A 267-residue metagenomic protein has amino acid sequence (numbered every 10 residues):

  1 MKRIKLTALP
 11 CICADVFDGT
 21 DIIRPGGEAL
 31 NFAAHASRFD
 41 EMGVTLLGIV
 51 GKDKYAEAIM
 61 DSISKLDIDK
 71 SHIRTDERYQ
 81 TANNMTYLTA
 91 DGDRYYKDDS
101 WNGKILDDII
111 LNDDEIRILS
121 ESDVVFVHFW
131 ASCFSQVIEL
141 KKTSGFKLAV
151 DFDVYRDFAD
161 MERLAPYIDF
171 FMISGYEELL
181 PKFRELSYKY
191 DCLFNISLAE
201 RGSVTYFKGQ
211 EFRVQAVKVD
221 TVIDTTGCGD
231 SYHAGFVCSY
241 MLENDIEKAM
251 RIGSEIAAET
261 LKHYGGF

Functional and structural regions predicted by a protein language model:
K2-R3, R184-F267: Conserved phosphate-binding/catalytic region of the ribokinase-like
R3, A14-I23, E41-V124: Conserved N-terminal subdomain of the carbohydrate kinase-like
K5-C11: Short, hydrophobic/glycine-enriched beta-strand segments
L6, V44-L46, L148, F194: Hydrophobic/aromatic residues located in beta-strands of well-ordered beta-sheets within soluble catalytic
I22-F39: Short catalytic helix/loop segments, enriched in acidic residues and glycine and frequently bearing histidine
K104-D114, F129-S132, D151-D160, E178-L180: Active-site glycine-rich loop that binds ribose-phosphate moieties when present
L119-D123, F134-L148: Glycosyltransferases and closely related glycan-assembly transferases that use nucleotide-activated donors
K142-Q215, T221: Conserved phosphate/ATP/ADP-binding segment of small-molecule kinases
